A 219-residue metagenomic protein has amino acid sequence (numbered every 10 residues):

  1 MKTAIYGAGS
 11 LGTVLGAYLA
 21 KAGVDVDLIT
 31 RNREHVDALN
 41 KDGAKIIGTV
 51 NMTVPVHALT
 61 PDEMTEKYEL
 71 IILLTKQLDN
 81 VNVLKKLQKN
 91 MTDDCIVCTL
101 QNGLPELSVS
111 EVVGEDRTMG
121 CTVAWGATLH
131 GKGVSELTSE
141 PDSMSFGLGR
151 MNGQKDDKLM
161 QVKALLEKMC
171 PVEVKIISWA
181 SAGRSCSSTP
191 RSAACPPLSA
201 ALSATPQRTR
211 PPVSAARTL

Functional and structural regions predicted by a protein language model:
M1-I47: NAD(P)+-binding Rossmann beta1-loop-alpha1 motif at the extreme N-terminus of oxidoreductases
L28, I72-L73, T99: Conserved SAM-binding loop
V50-D93: Rossmann-like NAD(P)-binding element
E66, L100-S181, S185, R191: Rossmann-fold dinucleotide-binding core
T92-I96, E115-D116: A short helix->loop->beta-strand "cap" motif at the edges of active sites that frequently abuts
W179-A204, P211-L219: Active-site-proximal catalytic alpha-helix in oxidoreductases
